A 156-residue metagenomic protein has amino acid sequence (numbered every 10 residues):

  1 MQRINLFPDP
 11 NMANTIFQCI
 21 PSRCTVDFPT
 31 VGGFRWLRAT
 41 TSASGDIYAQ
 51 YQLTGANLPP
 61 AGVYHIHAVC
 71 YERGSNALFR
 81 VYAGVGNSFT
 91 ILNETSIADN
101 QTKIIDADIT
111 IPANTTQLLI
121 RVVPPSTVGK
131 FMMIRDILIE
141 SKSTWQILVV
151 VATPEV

Functional and structural regions predicted by a protein language model:
M1-T15, D108-P112, L119-V156: Extracellular polysaccharide-targeting segments
M12, T41, G45-F79, I105-I109 (+1 more regions): Extra-cytoplasmic beta-strand recognition segments
T25-D46: Short carbohydrate-recognition loop motifs
T40-S44, G86, V123-P125: Secondary-structure transition/turn motif
A61-G62, N100, G129: Beta-strand-connecting loops/turns
Y64-C70, T116-P124: Extracellular beta-strand-rich recognition modules
L78-N87: Short, surface-exposed beta-strand/strand-loop-strand elements in extracellular ectodomains
N87-Q117: Extracellular carbohydrate recognition and processing domains and analogous Trp-centered ligand-binding platforms
